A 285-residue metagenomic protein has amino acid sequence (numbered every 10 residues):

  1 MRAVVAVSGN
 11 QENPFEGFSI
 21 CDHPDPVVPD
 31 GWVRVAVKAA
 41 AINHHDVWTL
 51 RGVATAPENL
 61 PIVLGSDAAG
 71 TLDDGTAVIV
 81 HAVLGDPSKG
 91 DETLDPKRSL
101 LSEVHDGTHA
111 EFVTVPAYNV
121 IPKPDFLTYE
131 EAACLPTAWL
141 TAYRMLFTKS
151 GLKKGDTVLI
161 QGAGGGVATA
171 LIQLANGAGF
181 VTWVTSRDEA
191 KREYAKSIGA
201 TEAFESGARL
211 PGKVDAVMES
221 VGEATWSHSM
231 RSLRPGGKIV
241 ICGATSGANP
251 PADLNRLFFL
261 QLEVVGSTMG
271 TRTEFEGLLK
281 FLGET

Functional and structural regions predicted by a protein language model:
P24-A41, V53-T93, L101-G107, P124-F126: Glycine-rich beta-strand-centered segment in the early N-terminal region that forms part of a ligand/cofactor-binding
I79, V217-M218, V240: N-terminal Rossmann-like NAD(P) cofactor-binding module of classical short-chain dehydrogenase/reductase
H81-G162: NAD(P)H dinucleotide-binding glycine-rich loop of Rossmann-like/cofactor-binding domains, especially the beta1-alpha1
K97, A178-F180, V221-T285: Glycine-rich phosphate-binding loop and adjacent beta-alpha segment of Rossmann(oid) nucleotide-cofactor-binding
E130-A208: Mid-domain Rossmann-like dinucleotide-binding core that forms the NAD(H)/NADP(H) cofactor-binding site
K154-D156, V214, G236: Phosphate-coordination loops involved in phosphoryl transfer and adenosine-cofactor binding
R209-V217: A short acidic, Gly/Pro-enriched loop at the edge of an enzyme's catalytic core that lines a small-molecule cofactor
